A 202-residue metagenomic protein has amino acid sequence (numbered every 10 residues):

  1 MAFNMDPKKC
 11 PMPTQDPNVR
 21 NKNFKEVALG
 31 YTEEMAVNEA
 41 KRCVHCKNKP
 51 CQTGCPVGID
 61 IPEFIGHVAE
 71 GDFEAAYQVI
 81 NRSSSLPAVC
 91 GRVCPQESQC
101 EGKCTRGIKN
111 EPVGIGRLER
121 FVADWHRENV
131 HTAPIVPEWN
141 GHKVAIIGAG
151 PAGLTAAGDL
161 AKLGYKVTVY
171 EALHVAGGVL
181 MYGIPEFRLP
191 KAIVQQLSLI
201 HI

Functional and structural regions predicted by a protein language model:
M1-K143: Ferredoxin-type iron-sulfur electron-transfer modules and their immediate structural context
S85, G150-A152, V175: Residue-level detector of alpha-helix initiation sites
V144-K166: N-terminal Rossmann-like FAD-binding beta1-loop-alpha1 element of flavoenzymes
K166-A176: Glycine-rich FAD pyrophosphate-binding loop
V175-I193: Conserved N-terminal glycine-rich FAD pyrophosphate-binding loop of Rossmann-like flavoproteins
V194-S198: Structured alpha-helical segments in the cores of large, soluble enzyme domains
I200-I202: Conserved small/polar residues in nucleotide/adenosyl-binding loops
